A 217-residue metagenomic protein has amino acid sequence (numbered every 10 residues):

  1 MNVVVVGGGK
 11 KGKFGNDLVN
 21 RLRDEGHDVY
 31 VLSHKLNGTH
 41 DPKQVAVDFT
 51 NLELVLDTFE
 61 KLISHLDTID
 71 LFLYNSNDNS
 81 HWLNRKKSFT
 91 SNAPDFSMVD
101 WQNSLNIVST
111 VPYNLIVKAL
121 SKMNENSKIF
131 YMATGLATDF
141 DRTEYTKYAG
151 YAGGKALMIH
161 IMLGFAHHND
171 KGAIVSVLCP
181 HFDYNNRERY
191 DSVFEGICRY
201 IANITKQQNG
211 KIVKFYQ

Functional and structural regions predicted by a protein language model:
M1-Y30: Canonical Rossmann dinucleotide-binding motif of NAD(H)/NADP(H)-dependent dehydrogenases/reductases, specifically
V6-G8, L32, N75-S76, I129-L136 (+1 more regions): SDR active-site strand-loop-helix element
K13, D78-S104, Y113, L120-S121 (+2 more regions): Catalytic loop of short-chain dehydrogenase/reductase
S33, K61-S76, S80-W82, I174 (+1 more regions): A glycine-rich helix->loop->beta "capping" turn within Rossmann-like NAD(P)(H)-dependent oxidoreductase domains
T39-L54: Rossmann-fold cofactor-recognition segment
T50-H65: Conserved Rossmann-fold cofactor-binding substructure of NAD(P)-dependent oxidoreductases
A173, V177-P180, N186-Q217: C-terminal helical subdomain
